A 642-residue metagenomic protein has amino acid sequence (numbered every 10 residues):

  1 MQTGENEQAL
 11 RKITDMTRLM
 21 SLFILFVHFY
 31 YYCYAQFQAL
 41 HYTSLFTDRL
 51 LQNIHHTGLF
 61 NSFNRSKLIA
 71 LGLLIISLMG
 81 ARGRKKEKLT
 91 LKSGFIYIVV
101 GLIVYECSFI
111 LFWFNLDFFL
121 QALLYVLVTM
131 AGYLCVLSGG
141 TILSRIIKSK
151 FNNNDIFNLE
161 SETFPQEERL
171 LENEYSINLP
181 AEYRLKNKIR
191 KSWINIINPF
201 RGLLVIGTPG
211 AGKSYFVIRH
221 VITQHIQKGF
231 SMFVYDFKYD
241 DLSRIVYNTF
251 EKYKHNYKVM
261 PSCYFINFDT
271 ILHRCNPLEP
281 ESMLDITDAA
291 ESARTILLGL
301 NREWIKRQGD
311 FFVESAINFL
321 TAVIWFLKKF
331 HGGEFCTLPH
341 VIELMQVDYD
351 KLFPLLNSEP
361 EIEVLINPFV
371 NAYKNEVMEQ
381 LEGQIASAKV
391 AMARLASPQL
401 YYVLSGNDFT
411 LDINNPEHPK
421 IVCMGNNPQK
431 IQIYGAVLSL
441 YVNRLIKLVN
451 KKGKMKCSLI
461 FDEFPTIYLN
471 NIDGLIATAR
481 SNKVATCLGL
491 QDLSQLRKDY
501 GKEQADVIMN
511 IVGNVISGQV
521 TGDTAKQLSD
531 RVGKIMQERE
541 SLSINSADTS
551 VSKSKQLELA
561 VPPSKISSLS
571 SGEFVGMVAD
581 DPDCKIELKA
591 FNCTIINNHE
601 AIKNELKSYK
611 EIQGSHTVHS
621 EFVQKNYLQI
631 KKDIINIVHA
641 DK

Functional and structural regions predicted by a protein language model:
M1-A211, Y215, H220, K228 (+1 more regions): Basic- and hydrophobic-enriched, low-structure N-terminal and domain-boundary segments that flank ATP-binding catalytic
A35, Y42, K148-K150, K186 (+5 more regions): P-loop NTPase motor domains
Q52-T57, T337-I342, S405, S543-I544: Short, surface-exposed recognition loops or helix-turn segments adjacent to catalytic cores
I54-T57, P165-E172, A436, E463-T466 (+2 more regions): A short glycine-/small-residue-rich loop at the edge of a beta-strand within enzyme catalytic domains
Y183-I189, N301-F311, R539-Q556: Low-complexity, polar-biased intrinsically disordered regions enriched in Pro/Ser/Thr/Gly
I476-T478, N482-V578: Conserved ATP-driven motor cores of ASCE-family P-loop NTPases powering translocation/secretion/packaging/pilus
K589-N592: N-terminal charged/capping segments associated with class I S-adenosyl-L-methionine
